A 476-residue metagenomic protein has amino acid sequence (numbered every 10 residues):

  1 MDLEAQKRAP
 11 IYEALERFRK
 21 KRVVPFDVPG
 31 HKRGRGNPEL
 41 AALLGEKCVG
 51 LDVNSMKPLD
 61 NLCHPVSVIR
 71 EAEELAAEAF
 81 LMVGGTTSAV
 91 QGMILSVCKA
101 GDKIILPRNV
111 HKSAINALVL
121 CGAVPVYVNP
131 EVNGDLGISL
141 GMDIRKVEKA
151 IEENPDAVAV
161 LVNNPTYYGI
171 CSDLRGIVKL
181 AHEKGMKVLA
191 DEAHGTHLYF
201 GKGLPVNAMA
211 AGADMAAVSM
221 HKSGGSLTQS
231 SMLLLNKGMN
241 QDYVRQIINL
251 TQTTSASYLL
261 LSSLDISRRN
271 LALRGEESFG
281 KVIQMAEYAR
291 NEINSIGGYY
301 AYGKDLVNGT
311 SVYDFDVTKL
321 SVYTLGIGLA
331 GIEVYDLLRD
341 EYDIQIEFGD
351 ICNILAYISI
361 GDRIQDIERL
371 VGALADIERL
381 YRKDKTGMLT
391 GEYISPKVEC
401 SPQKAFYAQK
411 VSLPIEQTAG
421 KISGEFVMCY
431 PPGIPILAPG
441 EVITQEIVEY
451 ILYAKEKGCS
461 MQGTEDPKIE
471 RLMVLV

Functional and structural regions predicted by a protein language model:
M1-D52, P432, T464-E465, E470-V476: N-terminal glycine-rich, Lys/His-bearing helix-loop that initiates the first secondary-structure elements of many
R8-E16, H64, E71, G84-D305: Conserved PLP-enzyme active-site core in the AAT-like
C48-S88: Conserved N-terminal alpha-helix of the aminotransferase class I/II PLP-enzyme fold
G50-L59, L75, P125-D135, D316-V317: Gly-rich Lys/Arg/Thr-decorated short loops/hinges at beta-loop-alpha junctions or inter-strand turns that position
L59, F80-M82, V160-N163, S321 (+1 more regions): Short glycine-rich or small-residue beta-strand-to-loop segments that form or flank ligand, phosphate, metal/Fe-S
A79-F80, P125, I346, L472: Generic structural signal for residues in well-ordered beta-strands
G122, Y127, E456-P467: Short, compositionally biased
Y288-G463: Conserved C-terminal alpha-helix-loop-beta "cap" of PLP-dependent enzymes that closes/shapes the active-site mouth
